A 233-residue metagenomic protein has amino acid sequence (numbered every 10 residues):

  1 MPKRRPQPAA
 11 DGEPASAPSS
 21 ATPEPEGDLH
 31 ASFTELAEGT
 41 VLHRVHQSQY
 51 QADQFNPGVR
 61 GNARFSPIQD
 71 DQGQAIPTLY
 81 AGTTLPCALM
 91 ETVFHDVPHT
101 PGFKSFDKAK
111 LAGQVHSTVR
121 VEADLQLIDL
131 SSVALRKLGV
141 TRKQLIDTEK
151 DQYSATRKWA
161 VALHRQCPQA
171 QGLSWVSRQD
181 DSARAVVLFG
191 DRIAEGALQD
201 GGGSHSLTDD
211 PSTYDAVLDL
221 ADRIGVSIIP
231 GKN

Functional and structural regions predicted by a protein language model:
P2-P67, H99-N233: Active-site and NAD+-binding cores of ADP-ribose-processing enzymes
P67-T100: Extended catalytic/binding region for NAD+/ADP-ribose chemistry, centered on the ART fold
